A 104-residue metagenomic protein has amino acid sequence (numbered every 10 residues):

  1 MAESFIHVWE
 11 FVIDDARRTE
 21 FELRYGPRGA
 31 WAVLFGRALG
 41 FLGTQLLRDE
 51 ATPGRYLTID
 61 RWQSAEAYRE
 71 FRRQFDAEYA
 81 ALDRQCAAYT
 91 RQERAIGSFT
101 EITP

Functional and structural regions predicted by a protein language model:
M1-I6, L42-G54, A80-P104: Glycine-rich beta-strand-turn "strand-cap" elements at beta-sheet edges
F5-V12, L42-R73: Short, well-ordered beta-strand segments in beta-rich or mixed alpha/beta enzyme and ligand-binding folds
I13, R17, V33-G36: Short coil/turn residues that cap or connect secondary-structure elements
I13-D15, S64, E101-T103: Non-catalytic surface loops within mature trypsin-like serine protease
A16-E22, A67-E70: Short, conserved charged micro-motifs
G26-G43, R61-I96: An amphipathic, aromatic/His-enriched active-site/gating alpha helix that lines ligand/cofactor pockets
